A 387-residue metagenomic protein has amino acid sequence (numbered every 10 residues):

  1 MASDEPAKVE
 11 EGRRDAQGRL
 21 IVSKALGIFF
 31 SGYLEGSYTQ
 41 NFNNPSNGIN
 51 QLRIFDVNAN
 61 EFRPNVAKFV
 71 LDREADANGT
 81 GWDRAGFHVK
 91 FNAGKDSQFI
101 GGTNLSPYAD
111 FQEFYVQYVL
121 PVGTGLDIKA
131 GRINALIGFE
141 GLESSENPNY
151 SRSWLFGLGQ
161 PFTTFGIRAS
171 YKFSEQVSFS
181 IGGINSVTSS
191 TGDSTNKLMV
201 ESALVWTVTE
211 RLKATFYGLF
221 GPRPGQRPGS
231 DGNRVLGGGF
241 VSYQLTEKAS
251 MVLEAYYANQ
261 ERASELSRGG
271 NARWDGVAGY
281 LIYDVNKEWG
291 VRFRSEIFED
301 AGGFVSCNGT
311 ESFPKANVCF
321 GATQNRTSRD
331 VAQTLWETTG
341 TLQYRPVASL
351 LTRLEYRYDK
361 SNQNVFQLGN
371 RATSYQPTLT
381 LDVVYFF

Functional and structural regions predicted by a protein language model:
M1-K8: Cleavable N-terminal export/targeting peptides
D15-Q17, T339: Short structured motifs
Q17-T188, S194-E201, V205-K213, Y280-A301: Outer membrane beta-barrel
R53-D56, S97-G102, L212-F387: Outer-membrane beta-barrel pore domains
T188-S189, P224: Active-site environment of divalent metal-dependent phosphoester hydrolases
